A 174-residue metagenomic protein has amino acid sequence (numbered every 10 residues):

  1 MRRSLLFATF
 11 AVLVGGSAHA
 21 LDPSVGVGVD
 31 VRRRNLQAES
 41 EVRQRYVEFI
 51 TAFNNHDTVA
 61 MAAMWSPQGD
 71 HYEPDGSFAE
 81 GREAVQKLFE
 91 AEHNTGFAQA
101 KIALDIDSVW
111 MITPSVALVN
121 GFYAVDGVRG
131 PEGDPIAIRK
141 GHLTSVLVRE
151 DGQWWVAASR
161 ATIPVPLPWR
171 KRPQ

Functional and structural regions predicted by a protein language model:
M1-L6: Bacterial N-terminal signal peptides that target proteins for export
F7-G16: Bacterial N-terminal signal peptides
H19-P67, R170-Q174: Short, low-complexity N-terminal intrinsically disordered segments enriched in polar/charged residues
L21-S24, K140-K171: Short beta-strand edge/turn micro-motifs at domain boundaries
P23, Q86-G133: Surface-exposed, charged secondary-structure patches
F49, M61-A62, G69, G81 (+3 more regions): Hydrophobic pocket/interface hotspot
W65, D75, S108, G121-V125 (+1 more regions): A mature extracytoplasmic/lumenal domain signature
S66-A98: Short solvent-exposed beta->alpha transition segments
